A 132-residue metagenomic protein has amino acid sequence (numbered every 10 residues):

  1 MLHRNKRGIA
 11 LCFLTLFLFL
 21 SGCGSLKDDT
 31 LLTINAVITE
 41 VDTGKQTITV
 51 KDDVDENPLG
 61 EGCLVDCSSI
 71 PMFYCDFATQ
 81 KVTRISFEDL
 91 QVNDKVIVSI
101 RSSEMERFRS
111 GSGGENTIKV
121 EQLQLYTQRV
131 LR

Functional and structural regions predicted by a protein language model:
M1-S21: Sec-dependent bacterial lipoprotein signal peptides
L2, F19-E56, V82-R132: Short, flexible, surface-exposed loop segments at domain boundaries
T47-P71: OB-fold (S1/OB) nucleic-acid-binding surfaces
V65, P71-Y74, L123, Q128: Generic preference for hydrophobic/aromatic residues in regular secondary structure cores
M72-V82: Short, structured beta-strand/loop micro-motifs enriched in basic residues and often containing a Trp
